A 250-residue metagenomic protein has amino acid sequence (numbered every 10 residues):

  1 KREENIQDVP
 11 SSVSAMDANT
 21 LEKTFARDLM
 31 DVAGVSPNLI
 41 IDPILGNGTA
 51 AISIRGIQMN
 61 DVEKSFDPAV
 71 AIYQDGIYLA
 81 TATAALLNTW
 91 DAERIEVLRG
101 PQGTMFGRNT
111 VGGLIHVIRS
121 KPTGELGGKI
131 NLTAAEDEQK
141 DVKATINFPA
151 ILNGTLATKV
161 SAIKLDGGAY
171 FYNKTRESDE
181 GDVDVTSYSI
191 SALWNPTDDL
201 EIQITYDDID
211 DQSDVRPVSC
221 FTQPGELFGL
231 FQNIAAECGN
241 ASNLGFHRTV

Functional and structural regions predicted by a protein language model:
K1-E125: Acidic, small-polar-rich N-terminal luminal/periplasmic segments of exported/outer-membrane proteins
R2-E4, M59, A135-D137, L165-A169 (+3 more regions): Structural signature of outer-membrane beta-barrel domains
P43-L45, A162, I204-Y206: Glycine-rich, histidine-containing beta strand-loop boundary motifs that form or position
A50, D67-A69, T81, W90-R99 (+3 more regions): Outer-membrane beta-barrel translocator/receptor signature
S53-I57, F171-Y172, V215-R216: Short secondary-structure transition/capping segments
Q74-G76, F148-A150, A192-N195: Residue-level signature of outer-membrane beta-barrel architecture
E177, D182-V250: Outer-membrane beta-barrel domain signature, strongest for Gram-negative TonB-dependent receptors and also present
